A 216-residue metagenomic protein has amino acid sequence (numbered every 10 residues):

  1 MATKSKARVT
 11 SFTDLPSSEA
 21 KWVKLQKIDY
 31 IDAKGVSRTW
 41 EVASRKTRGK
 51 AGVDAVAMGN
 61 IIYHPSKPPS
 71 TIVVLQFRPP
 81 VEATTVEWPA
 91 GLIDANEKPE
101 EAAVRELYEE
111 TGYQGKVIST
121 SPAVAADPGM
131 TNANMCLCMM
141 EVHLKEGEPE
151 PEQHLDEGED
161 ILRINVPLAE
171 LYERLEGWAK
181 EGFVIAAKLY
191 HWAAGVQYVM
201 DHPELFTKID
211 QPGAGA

Functional and structural regions predicted by a protein language model:
A2-K6, V81-T84, A95, P128-T131 (+3 more regions): Nudix hydrolase/Nudix homology domain
K6-S18: Short amphipathic beta-strand and strand-loop transition segments with alternating hydrophobic
T10-T13, G52-G59, S66-R105, P122 (+3 more regions): Conserved Nudix-box catalytic region and its N-terminal flanking loop in Nudix hydrolases and closely related
T13-P16, R45-K46, P122-D127: Short, solvent-exposed loop/turn elements at beta->coil junctions and helix N-caps that rim active or binding pockets
S17-G59: Acidic, metal-coordinating catalytic segment for phosphate/diphosphate chemistry, firing primarily on the Nudix
K27-D29, N60, M139-E141, N165: Short, well-ordered beta-strand micro-motif
I31-K34, P128-P149: Active-site-adjacent beta-strand/loop module that shapes the phosphate/pyrophosphate-binding cleft
Q114-S121: A short coil-to-beta-strand element that immediately follows conserved catalytic motifs
